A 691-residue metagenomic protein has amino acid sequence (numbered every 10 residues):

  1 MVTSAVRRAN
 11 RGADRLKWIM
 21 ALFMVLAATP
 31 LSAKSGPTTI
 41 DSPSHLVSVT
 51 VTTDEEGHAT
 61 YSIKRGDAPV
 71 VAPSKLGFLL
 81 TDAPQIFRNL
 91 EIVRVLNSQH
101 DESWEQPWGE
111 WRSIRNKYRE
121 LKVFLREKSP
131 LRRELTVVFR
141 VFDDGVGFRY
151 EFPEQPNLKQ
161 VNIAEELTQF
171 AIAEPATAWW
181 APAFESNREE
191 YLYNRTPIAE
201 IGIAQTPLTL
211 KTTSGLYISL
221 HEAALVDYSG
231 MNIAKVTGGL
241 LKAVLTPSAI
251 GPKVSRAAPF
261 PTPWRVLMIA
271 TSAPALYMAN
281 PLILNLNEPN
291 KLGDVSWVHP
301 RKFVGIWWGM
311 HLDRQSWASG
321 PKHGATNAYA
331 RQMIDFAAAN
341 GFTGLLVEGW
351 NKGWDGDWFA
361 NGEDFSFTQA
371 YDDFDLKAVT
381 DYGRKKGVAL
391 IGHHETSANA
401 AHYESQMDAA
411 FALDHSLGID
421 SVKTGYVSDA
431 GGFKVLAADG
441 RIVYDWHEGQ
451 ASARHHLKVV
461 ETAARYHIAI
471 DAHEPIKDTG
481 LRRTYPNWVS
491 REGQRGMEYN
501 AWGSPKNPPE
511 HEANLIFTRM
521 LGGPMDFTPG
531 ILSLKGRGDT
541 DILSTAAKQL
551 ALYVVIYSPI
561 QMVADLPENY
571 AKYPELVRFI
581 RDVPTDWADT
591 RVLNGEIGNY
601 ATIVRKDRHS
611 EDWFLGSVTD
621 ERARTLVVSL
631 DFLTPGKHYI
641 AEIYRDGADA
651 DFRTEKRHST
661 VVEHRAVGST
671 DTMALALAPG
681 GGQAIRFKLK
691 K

Functional and structural regions predicted by a protein language model:
M1-R15: N-terminal secretory signal peptides that target proteins for export/translocation
W18-T29: Bacterial N-terminal signal peptides
K34-L292: N-terminal accessory beta-strand-rich subdomains and adjacent acidic, glycine-rich linkers that precede catalytic cores
V123, D565-F614, D651-R657: Glycan-recognition and catalytic regions of carbohydrate-active enzymes
A257-N340, G344: An acidic-aromatic substrate-binding cleft motif
G349-L534, T545: Aromatic- and carboxylate-enriched substrate-binding clefts and catalytic-loop regions of carbohydrate-active enzymes
I597-Y639, Q683-A684: Carbohydrate-binding surface patches
E663-K691: C-terminal beta-strand-rich structural cap/linker in extracellular carbohydrate-active enzymes
